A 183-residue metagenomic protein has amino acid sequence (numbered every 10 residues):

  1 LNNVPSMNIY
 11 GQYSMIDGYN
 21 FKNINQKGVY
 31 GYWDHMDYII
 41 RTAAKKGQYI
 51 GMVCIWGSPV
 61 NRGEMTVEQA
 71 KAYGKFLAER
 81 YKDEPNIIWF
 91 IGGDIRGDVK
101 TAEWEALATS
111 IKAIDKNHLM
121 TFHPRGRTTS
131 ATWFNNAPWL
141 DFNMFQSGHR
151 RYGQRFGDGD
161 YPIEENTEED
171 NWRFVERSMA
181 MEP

Functional and structural regions predicted by a protein language model:
L1-Q154, D158-D170: Active-site mouth of glycoside hydrolases
E176-P183: Short, intrinsically disordered, charge-balanced linker/junction segments flanking boundaries in proteins
